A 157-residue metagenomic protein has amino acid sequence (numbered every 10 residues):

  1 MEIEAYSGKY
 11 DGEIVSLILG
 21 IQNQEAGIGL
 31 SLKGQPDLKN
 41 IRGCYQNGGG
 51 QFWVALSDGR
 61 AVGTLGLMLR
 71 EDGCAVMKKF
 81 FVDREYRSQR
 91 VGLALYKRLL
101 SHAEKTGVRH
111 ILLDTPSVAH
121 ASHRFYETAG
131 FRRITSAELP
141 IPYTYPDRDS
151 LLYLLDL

Functional and structural regions predicted by a protein language model:
M1, A5-K79, D83-R84, Y96-R98 (+3 more regions): Acetyl-CoA-dependent GNAT
G20, R109-I111, P116-H120, R124-L157: C-terminal "cap" of GNAT-fold acetyltransferases
G34, G92, P146: Short, conserved glycine- and acidic-residue-centered signature motifs in active-site or ligand-binding loops
D37, C44-Y45, D72-G73, S88 (+4 more regions): Alpha-helical protein-protein interaction elements
R60, C74-A75, D83-K97, E104-T106 (+3 more regions): Conserved glycine-rich acetyl-CoA-binding loop
